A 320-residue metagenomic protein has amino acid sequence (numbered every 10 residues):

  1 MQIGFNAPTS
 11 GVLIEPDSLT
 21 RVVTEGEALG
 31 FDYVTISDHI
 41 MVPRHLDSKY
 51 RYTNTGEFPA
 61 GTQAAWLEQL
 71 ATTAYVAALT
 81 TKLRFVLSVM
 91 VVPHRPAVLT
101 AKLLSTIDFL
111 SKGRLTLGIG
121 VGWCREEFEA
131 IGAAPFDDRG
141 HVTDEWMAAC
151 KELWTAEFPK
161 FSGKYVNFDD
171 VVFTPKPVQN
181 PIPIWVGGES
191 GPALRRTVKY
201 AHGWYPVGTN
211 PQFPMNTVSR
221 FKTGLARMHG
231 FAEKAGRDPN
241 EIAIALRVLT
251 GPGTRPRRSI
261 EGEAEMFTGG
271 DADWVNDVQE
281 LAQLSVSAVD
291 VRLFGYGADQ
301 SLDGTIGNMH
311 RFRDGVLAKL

Functional and structural regions predicted by a protein language model:
M1-L320: Active-site-adjacent structural elements that line small-molecule/cofactor binding pockets in enzymes
